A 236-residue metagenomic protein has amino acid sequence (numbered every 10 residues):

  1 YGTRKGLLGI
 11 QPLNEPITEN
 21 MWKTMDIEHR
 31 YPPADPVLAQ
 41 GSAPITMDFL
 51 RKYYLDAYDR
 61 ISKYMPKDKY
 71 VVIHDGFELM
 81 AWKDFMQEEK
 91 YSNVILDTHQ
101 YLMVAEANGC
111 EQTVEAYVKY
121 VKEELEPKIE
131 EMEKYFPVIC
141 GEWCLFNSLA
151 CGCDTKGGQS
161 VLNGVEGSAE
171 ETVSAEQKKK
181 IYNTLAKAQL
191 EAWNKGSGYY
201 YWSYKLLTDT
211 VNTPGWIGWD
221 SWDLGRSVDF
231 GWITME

Functional and structural regions predicted by a protein language model:
G2, G6-G9, I17-K187: Extracellular glycoside hydrolase catalytic/binding regions
Q11, V72, Y200-S203: Residues embedded in well-ordered beta-strands within globular domains across many folds
N14: Acidic/histidine-rich catalytic cores of soluble enzymes
L162-E236: Aromatic-rich peripheral "rim/lid" segments of glycoside hydrolase catalytic domains that contact and position glycan
